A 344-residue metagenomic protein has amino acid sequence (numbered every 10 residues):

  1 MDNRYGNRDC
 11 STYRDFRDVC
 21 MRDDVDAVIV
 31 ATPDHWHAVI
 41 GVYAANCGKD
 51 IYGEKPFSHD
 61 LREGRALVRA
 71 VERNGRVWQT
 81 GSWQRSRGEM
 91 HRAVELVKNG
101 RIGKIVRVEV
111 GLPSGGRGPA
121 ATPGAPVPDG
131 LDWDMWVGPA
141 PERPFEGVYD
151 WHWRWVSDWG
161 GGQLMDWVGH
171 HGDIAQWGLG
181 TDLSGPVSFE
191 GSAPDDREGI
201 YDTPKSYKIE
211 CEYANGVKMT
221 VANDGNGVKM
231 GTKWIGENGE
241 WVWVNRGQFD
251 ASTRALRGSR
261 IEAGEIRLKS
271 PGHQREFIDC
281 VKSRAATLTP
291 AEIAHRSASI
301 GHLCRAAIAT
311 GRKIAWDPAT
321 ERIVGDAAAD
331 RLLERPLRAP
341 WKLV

Functional and structural regions predicted by a protein language model:
M1-G53, H59-V77: N-terminal glycine-/serine-/threonine-rich beta1-alpha1-beta2 phosphate-ribose binding loop of Rossmann-like
M1-Y5, Q84-R87, A175: N-terminal Rossmann-like dinucleotide-binding module
D50, F57-M135: A contiguous active-site-proximal alpha/beta segment in oxidoreductase catalytic domains
R87-V110, T122, M165-P194, A307: Oxidoreductase and adenylate-handling cofactor-binding alpha/beta cores
R101-G118, D132-P144, V187-D196, T220-N223: NAD(P)-dependent dehydrogenases' Rossmann-like dinucleotide-binding region
D134-N215: Rossmann-like dinucleotide-binding domain that binds NAD(P)(H)
G160-L183, E198, S206-K208, V228-V344: C-terminal helical cap and adjacent loop that interface with cofactors, partners, or active-site loops
A214-G216, N238-G239: Glycine-centered tight beta-turn/hairpin loop motif at sheet-sheet or coil-to-beta transitions
